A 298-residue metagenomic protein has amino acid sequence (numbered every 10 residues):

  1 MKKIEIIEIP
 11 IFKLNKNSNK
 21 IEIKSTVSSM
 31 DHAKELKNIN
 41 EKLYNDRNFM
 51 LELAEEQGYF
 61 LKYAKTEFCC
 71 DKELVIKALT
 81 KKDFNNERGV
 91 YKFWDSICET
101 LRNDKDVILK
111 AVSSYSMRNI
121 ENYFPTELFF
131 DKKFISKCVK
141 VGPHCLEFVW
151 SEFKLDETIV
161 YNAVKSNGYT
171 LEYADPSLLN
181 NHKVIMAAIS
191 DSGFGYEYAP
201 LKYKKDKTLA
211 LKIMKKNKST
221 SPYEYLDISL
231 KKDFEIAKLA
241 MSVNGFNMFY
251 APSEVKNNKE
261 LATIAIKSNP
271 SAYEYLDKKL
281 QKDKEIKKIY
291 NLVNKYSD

Functional and structural regions predicted by a protein language model:
I4-D298: Non-catalytic tandem-repeat scaffold regions and their flanking low-complexity/translocation tails
